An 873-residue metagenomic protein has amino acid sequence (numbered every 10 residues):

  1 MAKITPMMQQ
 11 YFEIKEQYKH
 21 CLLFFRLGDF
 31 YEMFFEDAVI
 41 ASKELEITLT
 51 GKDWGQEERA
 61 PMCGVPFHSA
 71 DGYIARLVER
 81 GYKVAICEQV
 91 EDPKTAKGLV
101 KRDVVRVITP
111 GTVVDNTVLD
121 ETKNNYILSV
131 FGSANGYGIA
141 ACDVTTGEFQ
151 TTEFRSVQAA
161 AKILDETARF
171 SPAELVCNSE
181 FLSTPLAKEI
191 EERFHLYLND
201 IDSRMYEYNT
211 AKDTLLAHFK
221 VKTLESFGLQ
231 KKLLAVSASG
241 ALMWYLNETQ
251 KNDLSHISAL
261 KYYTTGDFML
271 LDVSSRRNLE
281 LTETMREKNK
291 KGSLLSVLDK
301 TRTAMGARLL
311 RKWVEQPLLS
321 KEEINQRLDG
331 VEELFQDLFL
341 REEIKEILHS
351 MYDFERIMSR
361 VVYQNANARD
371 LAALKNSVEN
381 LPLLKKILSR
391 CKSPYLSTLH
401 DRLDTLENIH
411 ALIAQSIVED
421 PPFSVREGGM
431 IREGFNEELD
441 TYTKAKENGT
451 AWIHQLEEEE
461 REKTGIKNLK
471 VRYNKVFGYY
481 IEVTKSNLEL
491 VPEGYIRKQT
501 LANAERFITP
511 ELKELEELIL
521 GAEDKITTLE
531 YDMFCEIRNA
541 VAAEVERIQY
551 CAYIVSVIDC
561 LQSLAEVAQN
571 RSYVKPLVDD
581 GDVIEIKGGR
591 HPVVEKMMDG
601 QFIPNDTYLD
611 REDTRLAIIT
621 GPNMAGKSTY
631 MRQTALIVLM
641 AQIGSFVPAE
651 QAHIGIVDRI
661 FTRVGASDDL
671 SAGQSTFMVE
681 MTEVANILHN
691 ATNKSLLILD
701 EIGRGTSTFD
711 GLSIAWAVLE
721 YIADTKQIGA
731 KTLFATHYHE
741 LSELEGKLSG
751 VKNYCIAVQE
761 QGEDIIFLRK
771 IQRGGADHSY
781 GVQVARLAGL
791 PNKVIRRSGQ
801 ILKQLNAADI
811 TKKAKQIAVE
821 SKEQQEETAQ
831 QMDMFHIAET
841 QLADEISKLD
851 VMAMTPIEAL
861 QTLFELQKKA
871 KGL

Functional and structural regions predicted by a protein language model:
M1-E333, H349-V362, A366-E458, E820-E826: Charged catalytic and DNA/RNA-contacting regions of genome-maintenance and nucleic-acid-processing enzymes
I4-M8, F24, F35, G64-I74 (+34 more regions): Amphipathic alpha-helical transducer elements in NTP-driven molecular machines
F35-E36, W54, K232, R302-T303 (+8 more regions): ATPase nucleotide-binding head domains, primarily ABC-like/P-loop NTPase cores
C87, P110-L119, D253, S389-Y395 (+5 more regions): Active-site phosphate-binding and catalytic loops of NTP-dependent enzymes
Y206-D213, L270-S275, M285, N376-A451 (+5 more regions): Amphipathic heptad-repeat alpha-helical coiled-coil/stalk segments that mediate oligomerization, filament/stalk
I324, V331, R341-I347, L374 (+12 more regions): Amphipathic alpha-helical coiled-coil segments
Y363, N367, S377-N380, E433-G434 (+2 more regions): Charged, surface-exposed helical/loop "interaction arms" that form contiguous linear patches used for dimerization
N474, S847-L873: Terminal-proximal interaction/regulatory segments of ATP-powered molecular machines
